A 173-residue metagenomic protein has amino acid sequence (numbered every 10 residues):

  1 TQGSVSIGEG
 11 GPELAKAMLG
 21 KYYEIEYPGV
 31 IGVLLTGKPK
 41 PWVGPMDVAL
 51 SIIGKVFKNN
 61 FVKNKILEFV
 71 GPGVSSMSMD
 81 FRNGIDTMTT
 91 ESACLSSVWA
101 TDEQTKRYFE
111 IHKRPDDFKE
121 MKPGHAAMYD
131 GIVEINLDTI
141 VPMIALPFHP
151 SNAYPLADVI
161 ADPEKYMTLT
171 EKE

Functional and structural regions predicted by a protein language model:
T1-E173: Fe-S-dependent hydro-lyases/dehydratases of central metabolism
